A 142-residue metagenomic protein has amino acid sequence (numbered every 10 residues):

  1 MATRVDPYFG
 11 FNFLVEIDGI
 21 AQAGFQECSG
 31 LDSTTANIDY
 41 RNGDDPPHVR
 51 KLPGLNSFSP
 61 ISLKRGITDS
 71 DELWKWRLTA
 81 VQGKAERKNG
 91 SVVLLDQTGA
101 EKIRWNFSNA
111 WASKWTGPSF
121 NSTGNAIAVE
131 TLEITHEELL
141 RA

Functional and structural regions predicted by a protein language model:
M1-A142: Glycine-rich, low-complexity intrinsically disordered segments
